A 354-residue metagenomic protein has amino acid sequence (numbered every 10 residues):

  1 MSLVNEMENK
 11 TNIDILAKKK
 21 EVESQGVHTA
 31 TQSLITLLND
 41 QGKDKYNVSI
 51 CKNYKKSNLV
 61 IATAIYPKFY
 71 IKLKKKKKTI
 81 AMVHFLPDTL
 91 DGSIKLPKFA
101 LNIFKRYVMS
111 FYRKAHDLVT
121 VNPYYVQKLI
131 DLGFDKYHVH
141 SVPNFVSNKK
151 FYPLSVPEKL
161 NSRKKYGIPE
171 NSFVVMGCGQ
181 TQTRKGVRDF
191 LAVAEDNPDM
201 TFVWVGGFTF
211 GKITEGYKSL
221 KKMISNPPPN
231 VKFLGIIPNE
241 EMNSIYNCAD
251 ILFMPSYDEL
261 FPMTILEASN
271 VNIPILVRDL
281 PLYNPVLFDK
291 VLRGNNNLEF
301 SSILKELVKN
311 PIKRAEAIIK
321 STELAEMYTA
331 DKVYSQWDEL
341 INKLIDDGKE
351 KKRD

Functional and structural regions predicted by a protein language model:
F99-L118: Membrane-proximal helix-turn-helix segments that form the acceptor-binding/catalytic region of lipid-linked
P169-K185, L191-N197, V203-V205: Conserved donor-binding/catalytic core segment of Leloir-type glycosyltransferases
C178, T201-K218, G235: Glycosyltransferase donor-sugar binding loop
G216-I237: Nucleotide-activated donor-binding/catalytic signature segment of Leloir-type glycosyltransferases, i.e., the conserved
I236, S244-A249: Short alpha-helical donor nucleotide-sugar binding micro-motif in glycosyltransferases
Y257: Aromatic "clamp/platform" in nucleotide-sugar-dependent glycosyltransferases that forms part of the donor/acceptor
P274-V277: Short hydrophobic beta-strand element within catalytic cores of glycosyltransferases and related nucleotide-activated
F288-E299, K305-I312, E326: Conserved acidic donor-binding segment of nucleotide-sugar-dependent glycosyltransferases
